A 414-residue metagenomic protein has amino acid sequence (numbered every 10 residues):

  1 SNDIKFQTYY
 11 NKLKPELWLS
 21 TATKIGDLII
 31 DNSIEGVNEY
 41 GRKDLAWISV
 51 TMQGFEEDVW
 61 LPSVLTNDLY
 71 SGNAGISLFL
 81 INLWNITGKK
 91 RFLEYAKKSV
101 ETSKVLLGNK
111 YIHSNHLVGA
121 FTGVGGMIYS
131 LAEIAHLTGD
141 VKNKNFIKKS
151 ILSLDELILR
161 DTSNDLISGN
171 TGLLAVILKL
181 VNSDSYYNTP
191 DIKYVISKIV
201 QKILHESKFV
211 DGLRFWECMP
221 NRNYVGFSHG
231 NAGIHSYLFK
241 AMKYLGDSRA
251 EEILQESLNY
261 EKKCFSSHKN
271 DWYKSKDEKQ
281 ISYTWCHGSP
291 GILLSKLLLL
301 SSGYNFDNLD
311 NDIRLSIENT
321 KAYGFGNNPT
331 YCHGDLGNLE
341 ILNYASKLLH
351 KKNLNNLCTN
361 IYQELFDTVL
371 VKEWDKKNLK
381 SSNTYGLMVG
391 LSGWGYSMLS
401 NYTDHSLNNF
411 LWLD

Functional and structural regions predicted by a protein language model:
S1-L28, K240, Y244, L298-S302 (+5 more regions): Terminal, non-catalytic domain-edge segments
N2-S71, N82, I86, K90-R91 (+2 more regions): Low-complexity, Ser/Thr/Pro/Gly-enriched N-terminal "stalk/linker" regions
D3-K12, A74-K89, G126-D140, L174-N188 (+4 more regions): Well-ordered alpha-helical scaffold segments within catalytic/enzyme domains
A22-G41, E94-Y111, K142-T162, Y194-F215 (+3 more regions): Long, well-ordered core segments of solenoidal/helical folds
F55-N73, G108-V124, L157-N170, F215-A232 (+3 more regions): Solvent-exposed loop and edge beta-strand segments that line ligand/cofactor-binding and catalytic clefts
G123-M127, K148-D155, S168-A175: Short, conserved phosphate-binding/catalytic loop or strand-edge motifs used in phosphoryl-/nucleotidyl-transfer
N164-E251: Solenoidal tandem-repeat scaffolds enriched in leucines and small polar residues
A232-I281, S289-P290: Acidic, glycine-rich loop-and-beta core segments that form the ion-binding/anion-interacting portion of active sites
